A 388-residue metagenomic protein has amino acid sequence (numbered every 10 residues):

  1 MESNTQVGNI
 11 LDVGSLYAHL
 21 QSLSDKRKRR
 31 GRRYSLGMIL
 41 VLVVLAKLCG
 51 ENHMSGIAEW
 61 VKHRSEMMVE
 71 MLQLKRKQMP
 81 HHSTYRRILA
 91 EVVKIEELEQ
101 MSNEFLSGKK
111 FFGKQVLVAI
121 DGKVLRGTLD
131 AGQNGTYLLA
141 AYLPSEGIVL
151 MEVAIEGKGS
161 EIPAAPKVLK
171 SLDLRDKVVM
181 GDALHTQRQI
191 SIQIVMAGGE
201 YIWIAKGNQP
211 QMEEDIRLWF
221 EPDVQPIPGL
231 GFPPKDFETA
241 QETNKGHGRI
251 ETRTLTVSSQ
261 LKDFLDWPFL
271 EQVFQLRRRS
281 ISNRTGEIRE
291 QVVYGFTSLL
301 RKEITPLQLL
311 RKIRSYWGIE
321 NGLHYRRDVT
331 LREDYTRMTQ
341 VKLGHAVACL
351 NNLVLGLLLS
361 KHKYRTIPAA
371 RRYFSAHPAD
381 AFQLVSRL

Functional and structural regions predicted by a protein language model:
M1-A119, T128, A140-E152, P166 (+2 more regions): Dynamic "connector" segments at or just before major functional cores
Q21, M196, I288-V293, I304-P306 (+1 more regions): Short acidic (Asp/Glu) and glycine-rich catalytic loops that position anionic groups and cofactors
L36, R311-L388: Basic, amphipathic alpha-helical segments enriched in Lys/Arg and hydrophobic/aromatic residues
L42, I57, H81, Y85 (+9 more regions): Short, conserved catalytic/metal-binding motifs centered on acidic residues
S107-M180, T186-G199: Polybasic low-complexity intrinsically disordered regions
K170, G199, E221, Q225 (+2 more regions): Generic secondary-structure signature for well-ordered alpha-helical cores
K206-R314: An anionic, glycine-rich sequence signature occurring as long contiguous blocks
